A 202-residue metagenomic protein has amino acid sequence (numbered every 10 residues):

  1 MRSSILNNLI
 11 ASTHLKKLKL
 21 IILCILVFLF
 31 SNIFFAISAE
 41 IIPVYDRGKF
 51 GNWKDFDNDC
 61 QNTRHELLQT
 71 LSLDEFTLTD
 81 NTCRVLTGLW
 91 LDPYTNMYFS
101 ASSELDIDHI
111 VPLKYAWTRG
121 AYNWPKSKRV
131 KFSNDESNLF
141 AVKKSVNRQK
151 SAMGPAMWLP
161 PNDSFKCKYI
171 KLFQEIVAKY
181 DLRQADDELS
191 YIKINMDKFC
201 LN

Functional and structural regions predicted by a protein language model:
M1-K16: N-terminal secretory signal peptides that target proteins for export/translocation
L23-N32: Bacterial N-terminal signal peptides
A36-Q61, Q69, D186-E188, L201: N-terminal module-boundary/linker segments of secreted carbohydrate-active enzymes
T70-L71, D106: A short acidic/small-residue loop/turn micro-motif
S72-G88: A charge-rich, low-complexity, intrinsically flexible signal that marks solvent-exposed coils, linkers, repeats
V85, L89-N202: Domain-level detector of nuclease and nuclease-like folds in predominantly extracellular/periplasmic contexts
